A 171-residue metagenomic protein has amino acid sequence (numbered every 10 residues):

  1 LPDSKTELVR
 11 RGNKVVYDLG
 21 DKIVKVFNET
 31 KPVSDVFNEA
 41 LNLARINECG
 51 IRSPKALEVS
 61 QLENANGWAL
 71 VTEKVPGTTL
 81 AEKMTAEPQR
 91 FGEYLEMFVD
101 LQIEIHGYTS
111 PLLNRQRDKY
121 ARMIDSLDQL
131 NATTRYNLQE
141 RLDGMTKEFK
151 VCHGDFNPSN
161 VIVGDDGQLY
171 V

Functional and structural regions predicted by a protein language model:
L1-D3: Juxta-kinase regulatory segment immediately upstream of eukaryotic protein kinase catalytic domains
R10-V36: ATP-binding glycine-rich loop module of kinase domains
S34-C49: The N-lobe alphaC helix and its flanking beta3-alphaC-beta4 segment of protein kinase-like domains, centered on
K55-W68: Short beta-strand micro-motifs within the conserved protein kinase catalytic domain, predominantly in the N-lobe
A65-T78: Conserved short submotifs of the Hanks-type protein kinase catalytic core that shape the nucleotide-binding pocket
A81-Q116: Conserved kinase catalytic-core helix
G107-G154, P158-D165: An alpha-helical support segment within catalytic cores of ATP-dependent transferases
Y170-V171: Pre-DFG segment of protein kinase catalytic domains
